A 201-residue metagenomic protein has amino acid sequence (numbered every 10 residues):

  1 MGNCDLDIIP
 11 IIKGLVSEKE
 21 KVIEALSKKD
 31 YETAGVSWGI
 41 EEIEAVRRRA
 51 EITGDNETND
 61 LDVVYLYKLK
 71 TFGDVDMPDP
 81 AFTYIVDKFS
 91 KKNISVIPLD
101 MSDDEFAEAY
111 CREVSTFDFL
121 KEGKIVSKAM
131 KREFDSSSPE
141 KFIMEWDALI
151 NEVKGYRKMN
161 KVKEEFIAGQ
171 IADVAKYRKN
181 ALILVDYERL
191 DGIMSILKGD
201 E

Functional and structural regions predicted by a protein language model:
M1-E201: Compositional signal for N-terminal targeting/processing segments
